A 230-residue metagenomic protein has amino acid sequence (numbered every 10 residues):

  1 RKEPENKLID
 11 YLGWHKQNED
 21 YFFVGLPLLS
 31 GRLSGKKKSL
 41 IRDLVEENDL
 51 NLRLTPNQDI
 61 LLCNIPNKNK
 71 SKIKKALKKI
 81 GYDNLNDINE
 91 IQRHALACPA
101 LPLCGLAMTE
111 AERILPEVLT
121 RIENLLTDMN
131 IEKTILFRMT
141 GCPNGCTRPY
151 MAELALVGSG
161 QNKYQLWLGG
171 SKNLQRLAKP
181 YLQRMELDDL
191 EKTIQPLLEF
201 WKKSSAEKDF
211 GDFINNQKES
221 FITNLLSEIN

Functional and structural regions predicted by a protein language model:
R1-N230: Peripheral terminal and linker regions in Fe-S/redox and tRNA-modifying enzymes
